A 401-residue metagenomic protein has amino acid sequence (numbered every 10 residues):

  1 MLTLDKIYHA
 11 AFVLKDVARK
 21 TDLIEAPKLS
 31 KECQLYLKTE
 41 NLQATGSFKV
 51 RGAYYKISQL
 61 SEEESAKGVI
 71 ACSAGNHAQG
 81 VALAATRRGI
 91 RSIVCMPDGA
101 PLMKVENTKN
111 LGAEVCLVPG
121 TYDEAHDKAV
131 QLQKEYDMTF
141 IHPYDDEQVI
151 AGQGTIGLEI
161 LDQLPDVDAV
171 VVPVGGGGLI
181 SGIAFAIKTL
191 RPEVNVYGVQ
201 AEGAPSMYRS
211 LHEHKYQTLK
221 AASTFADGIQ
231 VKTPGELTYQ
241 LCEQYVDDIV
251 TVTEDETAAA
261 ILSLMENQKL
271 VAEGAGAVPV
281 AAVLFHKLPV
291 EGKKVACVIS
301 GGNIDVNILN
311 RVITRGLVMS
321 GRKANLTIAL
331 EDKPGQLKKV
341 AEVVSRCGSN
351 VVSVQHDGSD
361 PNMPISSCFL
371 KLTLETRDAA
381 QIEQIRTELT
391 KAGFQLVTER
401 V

Functional and structural regions predicted by a protein language model:
M1-V401: PLP-dependent amino-acid enzyme catalytic core
